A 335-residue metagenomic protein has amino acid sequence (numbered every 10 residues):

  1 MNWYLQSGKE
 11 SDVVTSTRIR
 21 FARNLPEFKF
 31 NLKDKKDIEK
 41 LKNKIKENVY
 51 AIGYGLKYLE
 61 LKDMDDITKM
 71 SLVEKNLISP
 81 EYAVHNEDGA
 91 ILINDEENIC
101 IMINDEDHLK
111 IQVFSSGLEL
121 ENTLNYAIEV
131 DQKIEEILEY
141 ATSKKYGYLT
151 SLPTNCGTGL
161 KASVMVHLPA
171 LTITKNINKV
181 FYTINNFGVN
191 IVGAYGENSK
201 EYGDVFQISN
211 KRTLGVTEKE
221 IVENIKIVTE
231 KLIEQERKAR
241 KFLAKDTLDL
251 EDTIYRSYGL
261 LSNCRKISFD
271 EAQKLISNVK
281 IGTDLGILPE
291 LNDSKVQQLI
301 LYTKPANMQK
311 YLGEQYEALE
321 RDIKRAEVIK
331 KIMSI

Functional and structural regions predicted by a protein language model:
M1-K145, L160, T174, K179-F181 (+1 more regions): Long, Pro/Ser/Thr-rich low-complexity/intrinsically disordered regulatory tracts in eukaryotic proteins
G147-V164: Conserved phosphate/anionic-ligand binding catalytic regions in large, soluble enzymes, centered on
